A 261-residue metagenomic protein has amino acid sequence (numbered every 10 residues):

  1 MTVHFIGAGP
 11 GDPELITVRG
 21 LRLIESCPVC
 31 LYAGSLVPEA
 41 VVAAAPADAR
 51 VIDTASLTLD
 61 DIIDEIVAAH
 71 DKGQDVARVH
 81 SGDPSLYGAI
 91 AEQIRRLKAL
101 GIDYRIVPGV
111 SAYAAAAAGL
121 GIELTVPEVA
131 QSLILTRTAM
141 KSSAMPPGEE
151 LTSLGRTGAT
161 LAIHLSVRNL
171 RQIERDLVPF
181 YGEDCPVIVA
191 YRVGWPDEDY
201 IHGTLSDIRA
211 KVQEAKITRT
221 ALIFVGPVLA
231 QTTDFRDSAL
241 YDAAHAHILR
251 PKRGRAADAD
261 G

Functional and structural regions predicted by a protein language model:
M1, D12, D83-T157, I201-H202: Class I SAM-dependent methyltransferase SAM-binding "motif I" and its flanking Rossmann-like core
M1-V110, A115: Class I S-adenosyl-L-methionine
T2-V3, D61, K72-V76, S132 (+1 more regions): A contiguous loop/helix-start segment that scaffolds small-molecule binding in enzyme catalytic cores
E14-G20, P38, I63-E65, G121-I122 (+3 more regions): A generic local structural motif
L21, A43, A68, T125-V126 (+3 more regions): Short secondary-structure boundary/capping segments
C27, R96-D103, P127, S206-I217: Structural recognition of alpha->loop->beta junctions
A43-A44, G119-L120, D176: Residue-level signal for well-ordered alpha-helical positions
